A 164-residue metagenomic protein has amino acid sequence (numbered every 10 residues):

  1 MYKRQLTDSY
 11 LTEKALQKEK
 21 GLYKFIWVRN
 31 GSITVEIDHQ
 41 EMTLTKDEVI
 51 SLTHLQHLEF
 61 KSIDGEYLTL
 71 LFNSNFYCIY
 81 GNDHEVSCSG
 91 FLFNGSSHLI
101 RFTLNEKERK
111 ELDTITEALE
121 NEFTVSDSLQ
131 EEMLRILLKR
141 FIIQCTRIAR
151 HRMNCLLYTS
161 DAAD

Functional and structural regions predicted by a protein language model:
M1-Q5, Y158-D164: Conserved small/polar residues in nucleotide/adenosyl-binding loops
M1-T45: Generic protein-terminus/edge-of-domain signal
K24-W27, E111-I115, L137, F141-Q144: Amphipathic, well-ordered alpha-helical segments in soluble domains
V28-N30, T53, I63: A short, compositionally biased micro-patch
V35-E36, L58-I63: Short beta-strand His + acidic residue motifs that chelate non-heme Fe in jelly-roll/DSBH and cupin folds
K46-H57: Conserved metal-binding segment of the jelly-roll/cupin
K61-N121, Q144, H151: A hydrophobic/aromatic-rich effector-binding and dimerization subdomain of bacterial HTH-type transcriptional regulators
T103-E106, F123-L134, C145-S160: Short, Lys/Arg-enriched, Trp-marked, Pro/Gly-tolerant hinge/linker segments that flank
